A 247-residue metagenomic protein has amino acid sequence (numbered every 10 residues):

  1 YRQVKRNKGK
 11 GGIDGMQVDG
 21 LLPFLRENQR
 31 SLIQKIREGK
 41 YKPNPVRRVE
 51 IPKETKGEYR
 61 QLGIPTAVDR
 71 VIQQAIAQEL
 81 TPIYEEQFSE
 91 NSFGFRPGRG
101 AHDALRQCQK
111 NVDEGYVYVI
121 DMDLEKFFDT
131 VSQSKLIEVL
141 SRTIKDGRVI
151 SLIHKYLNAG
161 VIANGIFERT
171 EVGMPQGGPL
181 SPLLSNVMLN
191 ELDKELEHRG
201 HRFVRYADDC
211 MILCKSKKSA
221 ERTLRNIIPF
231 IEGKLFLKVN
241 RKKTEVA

Functional and structural regions predicted by a protein language model:
Y1-G9, R47-R48, Q78-I83, D113: Short, compositionally biased low-complexity segments
Y1-R26: Non-catalytic, polymerase-adjacent accessory regions of viral genome-replication enzymes
Y1-V4, A75, L152-L157: Short alpha-helical scaffolding segments that buttress acidic/His motifs in well-ordered protein cores
D14-Q17, E50-P52, G63-P65: Short, conserved beta-strand segments within well-ordered enzyme catalytic domains that often line or immediately flank
N28-R30, E79: Central hydrophobic cores of alpha-helical transmembrane segments in multi-pass inner-membrane proteins across all
K35-E50, E58, Q87-V246: Conserved polymerase palm-domain catalytic core
L62-E79, E86: Hydrophobic alpha-helical hairpins/lids featuring a short glycine-rich hinge
